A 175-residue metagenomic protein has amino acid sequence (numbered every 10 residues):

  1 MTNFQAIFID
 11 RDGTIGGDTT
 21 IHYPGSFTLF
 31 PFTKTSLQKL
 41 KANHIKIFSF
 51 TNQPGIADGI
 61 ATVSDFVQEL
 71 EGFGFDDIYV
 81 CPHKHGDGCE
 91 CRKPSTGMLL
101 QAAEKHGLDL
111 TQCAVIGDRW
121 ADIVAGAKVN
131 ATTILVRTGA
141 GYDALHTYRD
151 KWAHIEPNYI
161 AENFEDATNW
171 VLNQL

Functional and structural regions predicted by a protein language model:
M1-F48: Active-site neighborhood of HAD-like aspartate-dependent phosphohydrolases
T2-N3, S64-D77, G86-V115, R119-L175: Asp-based, Mg2+/Mn2+-dependent phosphohydrolase catalytic module
F8-D10, F50, I116, A161: Generic enzyme active-site microenvironment
R11-I15, P82, R137: Short, small-residue-rich loop/turn micro-motifs
G16-D18, D58, D143, N169: Conserved protein kinase catalytic core
I21-P24, P54-D58, G86-E90, I155: Conserved short-loop catalytic and cofactor-binding motifs
P24-L29, D58-D65, K93-P94: Alpha-helix N-cap and loop-to-helix initiation/capping positions
T33, L37-V67, F75-D87, G126: Substrate-recognition element of Asp-dependent hydrolases with the DxDx(T/V) motif
